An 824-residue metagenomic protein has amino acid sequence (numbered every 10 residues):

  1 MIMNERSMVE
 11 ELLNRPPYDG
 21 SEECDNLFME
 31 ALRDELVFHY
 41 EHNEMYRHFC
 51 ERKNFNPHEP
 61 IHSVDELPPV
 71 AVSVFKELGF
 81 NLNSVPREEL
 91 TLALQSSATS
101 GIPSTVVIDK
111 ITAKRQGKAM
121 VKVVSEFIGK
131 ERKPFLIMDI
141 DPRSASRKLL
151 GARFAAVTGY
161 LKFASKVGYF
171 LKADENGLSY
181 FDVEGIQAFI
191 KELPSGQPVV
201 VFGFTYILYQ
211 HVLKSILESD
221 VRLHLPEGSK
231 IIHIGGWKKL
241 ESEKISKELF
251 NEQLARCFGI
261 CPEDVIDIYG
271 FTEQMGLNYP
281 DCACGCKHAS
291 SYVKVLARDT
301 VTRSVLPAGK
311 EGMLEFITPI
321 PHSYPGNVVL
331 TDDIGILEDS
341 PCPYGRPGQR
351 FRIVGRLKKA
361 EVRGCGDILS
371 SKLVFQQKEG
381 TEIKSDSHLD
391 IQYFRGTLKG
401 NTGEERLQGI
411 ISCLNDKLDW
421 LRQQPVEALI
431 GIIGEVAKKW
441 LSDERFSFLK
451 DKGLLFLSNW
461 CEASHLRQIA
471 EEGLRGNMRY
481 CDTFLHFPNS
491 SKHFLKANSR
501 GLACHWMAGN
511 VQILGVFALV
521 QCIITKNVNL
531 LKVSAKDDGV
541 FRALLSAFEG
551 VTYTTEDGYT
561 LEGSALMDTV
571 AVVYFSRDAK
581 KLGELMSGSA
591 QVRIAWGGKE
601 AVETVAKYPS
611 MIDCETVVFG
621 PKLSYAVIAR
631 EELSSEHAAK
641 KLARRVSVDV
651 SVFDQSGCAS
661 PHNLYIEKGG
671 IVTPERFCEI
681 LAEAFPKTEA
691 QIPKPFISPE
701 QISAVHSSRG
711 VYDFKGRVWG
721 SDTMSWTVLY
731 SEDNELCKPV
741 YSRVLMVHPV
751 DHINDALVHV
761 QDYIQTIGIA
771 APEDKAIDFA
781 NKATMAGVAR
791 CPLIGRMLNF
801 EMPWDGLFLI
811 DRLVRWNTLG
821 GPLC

Functional and structural regions predicted by a protein language model:
I2-D19, N26-F38, K148, T158-R422 (+5 more regions): Active-site glycine/GP-rich loop and adjacent strand/helix microenvironment that borders small-molecule binding pockets
E22-N26, E41-A93, P103-V106, V121-I128 (+2 more regions): Active-site diphosphate/adenylate-binding microenvironment
S97-G151, F494-K496: Conserved adenylate-forming
P103-V107, S125-L136, K162-L171, Y553-T569 (+1 more regions): Short secondary-structure capping/junction motifs at helix and strand boundaries
F135, I231, G501-A503: Conserved hydrophobic helix-helix packing surfaces used for dimerization/oligomerization
S146-G168, L514-I524, L545: Hydrophobic alpha-helical segments in the ANL/AMP-binding
F375-N498: N-terminal Rossmann-like NAD(P)+-binding subdomain of aldehyde/semialdehyde dehydrogenases
F484-S651: Rossmann-like NAD(P) dinucleotide-binding subdomain of oxidoreductase/dehydrogenase enzymes
